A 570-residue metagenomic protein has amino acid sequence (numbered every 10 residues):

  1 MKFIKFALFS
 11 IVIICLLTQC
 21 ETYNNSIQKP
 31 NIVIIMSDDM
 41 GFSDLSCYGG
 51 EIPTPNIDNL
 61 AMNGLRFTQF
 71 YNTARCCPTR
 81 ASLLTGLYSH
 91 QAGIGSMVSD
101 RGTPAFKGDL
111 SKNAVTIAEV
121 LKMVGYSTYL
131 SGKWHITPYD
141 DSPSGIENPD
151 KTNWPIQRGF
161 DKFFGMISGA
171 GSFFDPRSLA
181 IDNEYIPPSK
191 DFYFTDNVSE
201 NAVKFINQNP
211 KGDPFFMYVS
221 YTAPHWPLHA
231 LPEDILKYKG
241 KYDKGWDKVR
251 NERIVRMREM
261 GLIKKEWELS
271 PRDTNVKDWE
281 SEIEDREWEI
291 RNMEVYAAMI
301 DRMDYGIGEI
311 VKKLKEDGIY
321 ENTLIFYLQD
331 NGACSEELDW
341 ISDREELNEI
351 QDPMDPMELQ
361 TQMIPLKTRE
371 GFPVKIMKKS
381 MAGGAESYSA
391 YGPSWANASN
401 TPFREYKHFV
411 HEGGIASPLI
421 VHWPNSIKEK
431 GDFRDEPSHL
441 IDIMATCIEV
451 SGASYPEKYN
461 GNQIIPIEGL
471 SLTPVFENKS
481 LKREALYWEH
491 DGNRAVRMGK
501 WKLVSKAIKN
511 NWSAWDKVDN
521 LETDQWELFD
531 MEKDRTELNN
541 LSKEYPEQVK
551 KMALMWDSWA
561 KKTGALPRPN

Functional and structural regions predicted by a protein language model:
K2, F6-A7, T18-E527, M531 (+2 more regions): Formylglycine-dependent sulfatase
V12-L16: Hydrophobic core
